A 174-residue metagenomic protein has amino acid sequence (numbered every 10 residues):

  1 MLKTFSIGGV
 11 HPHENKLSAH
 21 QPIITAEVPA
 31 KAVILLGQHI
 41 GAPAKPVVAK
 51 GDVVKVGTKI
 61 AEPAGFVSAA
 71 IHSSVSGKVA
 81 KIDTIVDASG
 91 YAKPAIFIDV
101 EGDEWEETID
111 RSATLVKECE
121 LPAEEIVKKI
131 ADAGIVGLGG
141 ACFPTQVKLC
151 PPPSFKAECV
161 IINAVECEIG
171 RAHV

Functional and structural regions predicted by a protein language model:
M1-G170: Well-ordered secondary-structure scaffolds
A172-V174: Conserved small/polar residues in nucleotide/adenosyl-binding loops
